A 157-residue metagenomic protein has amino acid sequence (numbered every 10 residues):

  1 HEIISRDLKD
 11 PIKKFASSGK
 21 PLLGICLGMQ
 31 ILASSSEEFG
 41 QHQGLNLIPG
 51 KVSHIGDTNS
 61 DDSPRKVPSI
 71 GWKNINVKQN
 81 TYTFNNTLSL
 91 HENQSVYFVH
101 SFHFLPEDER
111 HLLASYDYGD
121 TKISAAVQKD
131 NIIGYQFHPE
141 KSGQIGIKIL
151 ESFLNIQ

Functional and structural regions predicted by a protein language model:
H1-G24, M29-G50: Flexible gly/pro-rich beta->alpha loop and the following alpha-helix that scaffold active-site loops
D7, Y82-T83, I145: Short, conserved clusters of charged catalytic residues that mark active-site and nucleotide-handling motifs
K9-K13, N85-L88, L150: Short amphipathic alpha-helical segments and helix-helix/interface helices
C26, H100, H138: Histidine-centered divalent metal-coordination motifs
S36-D117: Pocket-forming structural segment of enzyme catalytic cores
N93, Q128-I132: Beta-strand-turn-beta hairpins that frame and shape the catalytic cleft of phosphate-ester-processing enzymes
T121-Q128: Short, surface-exposed beta-strand/loop micro-motifs that present aromatic residues
I132-Q157: Acyltransferase
